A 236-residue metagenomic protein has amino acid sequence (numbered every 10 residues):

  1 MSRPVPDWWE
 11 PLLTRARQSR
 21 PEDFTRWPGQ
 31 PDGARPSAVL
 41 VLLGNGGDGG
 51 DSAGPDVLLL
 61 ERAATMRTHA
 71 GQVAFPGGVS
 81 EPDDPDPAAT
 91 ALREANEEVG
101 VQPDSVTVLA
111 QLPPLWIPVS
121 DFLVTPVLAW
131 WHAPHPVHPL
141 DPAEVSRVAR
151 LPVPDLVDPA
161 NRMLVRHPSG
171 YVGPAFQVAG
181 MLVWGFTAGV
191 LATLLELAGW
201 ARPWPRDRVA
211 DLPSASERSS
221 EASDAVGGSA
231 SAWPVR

Functional and structural regions predicted by a protein language model:
M1-A74, V79-E97, V101-H135, R166 (+1 more regions): N-terminal leader/linker segments that precede catalytic domains of diphosphate-processing enzymes
L140-Q177: NUDIX/MutT-family hydrolases
